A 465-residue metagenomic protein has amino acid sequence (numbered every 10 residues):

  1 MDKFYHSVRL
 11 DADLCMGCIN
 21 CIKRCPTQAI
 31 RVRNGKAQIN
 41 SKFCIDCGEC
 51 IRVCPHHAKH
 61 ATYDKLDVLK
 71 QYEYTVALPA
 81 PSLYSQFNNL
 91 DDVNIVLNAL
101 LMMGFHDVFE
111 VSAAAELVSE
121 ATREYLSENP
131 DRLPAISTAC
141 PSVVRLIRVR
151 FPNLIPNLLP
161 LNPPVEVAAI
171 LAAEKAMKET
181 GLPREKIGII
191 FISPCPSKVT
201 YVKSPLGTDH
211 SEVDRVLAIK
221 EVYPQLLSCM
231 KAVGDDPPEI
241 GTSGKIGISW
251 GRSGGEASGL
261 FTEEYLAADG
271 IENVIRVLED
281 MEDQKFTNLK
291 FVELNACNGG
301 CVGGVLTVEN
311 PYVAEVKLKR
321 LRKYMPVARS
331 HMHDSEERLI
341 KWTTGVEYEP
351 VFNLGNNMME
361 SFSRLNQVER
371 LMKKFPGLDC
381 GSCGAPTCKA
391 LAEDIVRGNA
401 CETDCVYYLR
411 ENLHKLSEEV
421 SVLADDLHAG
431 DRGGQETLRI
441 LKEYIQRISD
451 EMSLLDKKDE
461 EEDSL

Functional and structural regions predicted by a protein language model:
D2-A12, M16-N40, I45, E49-D64 (+3 more regions): Iron-sulfur cluster-binding cysteine motifs and their immediate structural context in ferredoxin-like electron-transfer
H57-G381, P386-A424, G430-L465: Iron-sulfur-associated redox domains of electron-transfer enzymes in respiratory and anaerobic energy metabolism
